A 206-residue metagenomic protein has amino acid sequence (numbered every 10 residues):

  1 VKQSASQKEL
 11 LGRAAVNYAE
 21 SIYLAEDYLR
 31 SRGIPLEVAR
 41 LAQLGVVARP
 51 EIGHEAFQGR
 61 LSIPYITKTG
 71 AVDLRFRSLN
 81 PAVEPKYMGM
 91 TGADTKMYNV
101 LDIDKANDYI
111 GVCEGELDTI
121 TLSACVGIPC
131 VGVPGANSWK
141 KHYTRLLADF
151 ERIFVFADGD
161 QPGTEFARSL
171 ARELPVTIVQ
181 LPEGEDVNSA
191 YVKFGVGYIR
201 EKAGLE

Functional and structural regions predicted by a protein language model:
V1-S62, T67-K68, D104-K105, G204-E206: TOPRIM metal-binding catalytic domain and adjacent DNA-binding surface shared by DnaG-type primases
R49-E151, F166-A167: Phosphate-handling DNA/RNA-contact segment within nucleic-acid enzymes
R60, R145-F150, N188-R200: Short, surface-exposed amphipathic charged segments that create phosphate/polyanion-binding patches used for binding
A106, I178-P182, G197-E206: A charged alpha-helical hairpin associated with nucleic-acid processing machineries
V112, F150-P162, Q180: Acidic beta-strand-to-loop metal/phosphate-binding motif
V133-W139, D158-Q161, L181-G184: Short, acidic/turn-prone active-site loops that include or flank metal/cofactor- and phosphate-binding residues
E165-L174: Short, aromatic/basic amphipathic alpha-helical patches
